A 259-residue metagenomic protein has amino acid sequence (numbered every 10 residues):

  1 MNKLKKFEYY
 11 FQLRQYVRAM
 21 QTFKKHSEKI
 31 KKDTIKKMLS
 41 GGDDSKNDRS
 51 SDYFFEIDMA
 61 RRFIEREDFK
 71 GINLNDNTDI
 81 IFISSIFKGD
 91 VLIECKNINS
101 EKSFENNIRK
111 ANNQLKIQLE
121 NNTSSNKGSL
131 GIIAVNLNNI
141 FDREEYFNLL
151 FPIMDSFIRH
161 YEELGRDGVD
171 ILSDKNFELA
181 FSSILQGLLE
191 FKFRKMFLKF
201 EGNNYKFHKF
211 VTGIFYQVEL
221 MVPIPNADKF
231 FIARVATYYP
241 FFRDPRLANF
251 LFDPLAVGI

Functional and structural regions predicted by a protein language model:
M1-D48, D52-R66, K96-I259: Charged, structured surface patches that assemble and position nucleic-acid processing machinery
D43-N47, E67-G71, S84-G89: Intrinsically disordered, low-complexity coil segments
F63, I80-S84, G89-E101: Conserved catalytic cores of phosphodiester-cleaving nucleases, focusing on short active-site segments
E65-D79: Short, well-structured beta-strand/strand-turn elements
N75-N77, I86-K88, N126-S129: Short, well-ordered loop/turn elements at secondary-structure boundaries
